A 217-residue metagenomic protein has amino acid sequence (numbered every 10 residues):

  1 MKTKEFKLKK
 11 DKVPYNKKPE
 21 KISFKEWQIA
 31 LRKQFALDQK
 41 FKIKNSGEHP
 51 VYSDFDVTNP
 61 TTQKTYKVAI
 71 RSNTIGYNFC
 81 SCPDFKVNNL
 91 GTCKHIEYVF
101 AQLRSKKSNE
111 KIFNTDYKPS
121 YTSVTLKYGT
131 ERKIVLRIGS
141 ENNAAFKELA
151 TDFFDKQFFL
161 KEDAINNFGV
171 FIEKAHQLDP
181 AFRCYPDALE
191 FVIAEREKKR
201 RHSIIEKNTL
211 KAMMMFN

Functional and structural regions predicted by a protein language model:
M1-N217: Long, low-complexity, compositionally biased intrinsically disordered regions
